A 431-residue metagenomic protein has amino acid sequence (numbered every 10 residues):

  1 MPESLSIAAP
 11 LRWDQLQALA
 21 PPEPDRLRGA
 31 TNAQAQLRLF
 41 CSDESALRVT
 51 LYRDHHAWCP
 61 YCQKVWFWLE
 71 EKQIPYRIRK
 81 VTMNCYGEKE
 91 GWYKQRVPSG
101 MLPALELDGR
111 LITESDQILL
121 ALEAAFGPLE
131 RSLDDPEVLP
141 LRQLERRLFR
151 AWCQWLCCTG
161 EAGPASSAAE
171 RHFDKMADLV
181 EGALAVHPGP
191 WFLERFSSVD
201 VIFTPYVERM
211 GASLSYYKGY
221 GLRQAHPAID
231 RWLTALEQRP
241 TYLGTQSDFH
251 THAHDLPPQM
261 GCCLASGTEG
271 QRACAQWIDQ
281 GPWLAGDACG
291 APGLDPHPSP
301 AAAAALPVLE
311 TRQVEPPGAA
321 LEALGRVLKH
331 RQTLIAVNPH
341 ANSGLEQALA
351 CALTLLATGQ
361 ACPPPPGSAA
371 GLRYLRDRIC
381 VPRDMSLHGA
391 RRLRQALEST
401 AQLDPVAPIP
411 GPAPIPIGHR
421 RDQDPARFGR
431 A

Functional and structural regions predicted by a protein language model:
M1-F192, C263, E269-A431: GST-like domain detector, emphasizing the conserved glutathione-binding G-site in the N-terminal thioredoxin-like
E114, E137, E194-F203, A225: Short, conserved alpha-helical segments within structured domains
A125-L129, S213, R239: Phosphate/oxyanion-binding loops and surfaces in catalytic or ligand/nucleic-acid-binding neighborhoods
V138-R147, D200-I202, T251-L264: Amphipathic alpha-helical surface "interface" segments used for docking/oligomerization or membrane association within
S167, S215-H226: Acidic, serine/threonine/proline-rich low-complexity intrinsically disordered regions
E194-S215, L236, Q246: GST superfamily/GST-like fold recognition
G211, Y216, Y242-A275: Extended amphipathic alpha-helical segments with heptad-repeat/coiled-coil character used for oligomerization, fusion
P227-T251: A recognition module on extended beta-rich or small alphabeta surfaces enriched in W/G with H and D/E
